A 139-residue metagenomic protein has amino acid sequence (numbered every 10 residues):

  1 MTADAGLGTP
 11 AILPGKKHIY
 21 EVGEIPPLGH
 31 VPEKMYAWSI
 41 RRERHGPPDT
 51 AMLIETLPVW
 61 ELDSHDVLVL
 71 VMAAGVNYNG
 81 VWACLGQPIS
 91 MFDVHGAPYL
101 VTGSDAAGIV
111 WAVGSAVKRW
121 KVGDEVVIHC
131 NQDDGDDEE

Functional and structural regions predicted by a protein language model:
M1-L7: N-terminal acidic, proline/glycine-rich, low-complexity intrinsically disordered segments
I12-H30, R42-A73, D93-V101, A116: A short N-terminal beta-strand-loop micro-motif at the entrance of redox/enzyme domains
V31-W38: Short structural boundary motif marking the start of a folded domain
S39-R42, L85, V110: Residue-level signal for short segments within beta-strands and strand-turn junctions of well-structured beta-sheet
P58-V76, P88-E138: Glycine-rich beta-strand-centered segment in the early N-terminal region that forms part of a ligand/cofactor-binding
V81-W82: Short, solvent-exposed secondary-structure boundary/capping segments
